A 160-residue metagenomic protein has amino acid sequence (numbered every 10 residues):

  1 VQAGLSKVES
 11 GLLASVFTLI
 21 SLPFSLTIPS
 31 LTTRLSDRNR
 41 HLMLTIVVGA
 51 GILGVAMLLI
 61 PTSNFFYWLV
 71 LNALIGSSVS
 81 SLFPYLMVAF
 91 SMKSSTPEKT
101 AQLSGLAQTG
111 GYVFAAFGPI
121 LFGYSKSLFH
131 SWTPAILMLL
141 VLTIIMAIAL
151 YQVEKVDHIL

Functional and structural regions predicted by a protein language model:
V1-S10, S91-M92: Short amphipathic helix-loop junctions that connect adjacent transmembrane helices in Major Facilitator Superfamily/SLC
S6-A14, W68, T100, S104: Juxtamembrane helix-start elements in MFS-like secondary transporters
L12-S21, A107, G111, L142: Transmembrane alpha-helical segments of major facilitator superfamily
L19-P23, A56, V113-F117: Hydrophobic/small/kink-forming positions within alpha-helical transmembrane segments of polytopic membrane proteins
F24-R38: Helix-to-loop junctions at the C-terminal end of transmembrane segments in multipass secondary transporters
R38-L86: C-terminal transmembrane helical hairpin of 12-TM major facilitator-type secondary transporters
M92-S131, L139: A late C-terminal transmembrane helix in Major Facilitator Superfamily
S131, L137-L160: Multi-pass alpha-helical transporter architecture, strongest for 12-TM Major Facilitator/SLC carriers used
